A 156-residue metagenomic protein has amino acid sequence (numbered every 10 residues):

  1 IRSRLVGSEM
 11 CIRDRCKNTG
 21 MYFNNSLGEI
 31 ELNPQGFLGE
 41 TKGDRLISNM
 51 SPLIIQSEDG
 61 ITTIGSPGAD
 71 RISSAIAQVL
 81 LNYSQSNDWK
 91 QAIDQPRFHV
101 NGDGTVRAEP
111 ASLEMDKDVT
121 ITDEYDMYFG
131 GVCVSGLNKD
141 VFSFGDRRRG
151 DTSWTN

Functional and structural regions predicted by a protein language model:
I1-I12: Single conserved hydrophobic/aromatic residue that forms the stacking wall/gate of nucleotide- or nucleobase-binding
E9, S26-E29, G68-D70, R97-H99: Acidic, glycine-rich active-site loops and adjacent beta-strand->loop/helix elements that engage anionic groups
R13-N18, I72-A77, T152-N156: A short, polar/proline- and glycine-enriched secondary-structure boundary/capping micro-motif
C16-K17, Y22, M50-I55: Catalytic phosphate/nucleotide-handling subdomain of diverse soluble enzymes
K17-L38, Q85-Q91: Short, solvent-exposed cationic patches
M21-Y22, I64-N87: Alpha-helical support elements that line or immediately flank enzyme active sites and cofactor-binding pockets
E29-L53: Flexible, small-/acidic-enriched active-site or ligand-binding loops
L46-N49, I54-D59, S66, L81-N156: C-terminal catalytic domains of large/alpha subunits in multi-subunit enzymes
